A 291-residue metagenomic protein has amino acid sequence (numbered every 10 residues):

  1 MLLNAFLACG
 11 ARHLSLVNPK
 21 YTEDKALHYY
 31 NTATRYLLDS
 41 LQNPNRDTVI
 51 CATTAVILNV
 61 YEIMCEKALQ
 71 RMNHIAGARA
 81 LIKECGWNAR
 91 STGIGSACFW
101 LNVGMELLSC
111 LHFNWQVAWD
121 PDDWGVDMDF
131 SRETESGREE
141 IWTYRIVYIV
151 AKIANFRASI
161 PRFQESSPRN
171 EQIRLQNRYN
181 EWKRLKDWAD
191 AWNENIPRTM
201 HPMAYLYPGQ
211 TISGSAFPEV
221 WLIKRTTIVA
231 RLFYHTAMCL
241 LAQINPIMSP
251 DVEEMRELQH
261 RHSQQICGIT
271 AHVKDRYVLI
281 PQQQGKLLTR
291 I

Functional and structural regions predicted by a protein language model:
L3-L7, V17-F156, P168-R178, P208-R225 (+1 more regions): Intrinsically disordered, low-complexity acidic/Ser/Thr-rich segments used as protein-protein interaction/activation
N4, A52, W100, A230-L232 (+2 more regions): Start-of-helix signal in alpha-solenoid helical-repeat scaffolds, especially tetratricopeptide repeats
L14, L37-L41, G86, I247 (+2 more regions): Structural motif corresponding to the C-terminal cap of alpha-helices
S15-N18, M64, P250, D275: A generic structural signal for short coil/turn motifs at secondary-structure boundaries
L58, K286-T289: Buried hydrophobic packing segments
V126-Y277, L288-I291: Cytosolic regulatory protein-protein interaction regions
P281-G285: Amphipathic alpha-helical/coiled-coil segments positioned at domain termini
